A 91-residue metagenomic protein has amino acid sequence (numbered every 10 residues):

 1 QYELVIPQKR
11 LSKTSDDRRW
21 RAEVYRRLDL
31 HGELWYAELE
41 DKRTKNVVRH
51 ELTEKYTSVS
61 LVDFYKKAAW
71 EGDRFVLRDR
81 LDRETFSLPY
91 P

Functional and structural regions predicted by a protein language model:
L4-R18, F64-E71: Structural signature of eukaryotic scaffold interfaces centered on beta-propeller domains
W20-E23, V76: Structural core positions within WD40/WD-like beta-propeller blades
L30-E38, R83-L88: Structural motif
R43-K45, L81: Solvent-exposed strand-loop boundary residues in beta-sheet-rich modules
R49-S58: Solvent-exposed serine/threonine-rich low-complexity stretches and specific carbohydrate-binding patches
S58-P91: Acidic, small-residue rich beta-repeat scaffolds with periodic aromatic anchors
